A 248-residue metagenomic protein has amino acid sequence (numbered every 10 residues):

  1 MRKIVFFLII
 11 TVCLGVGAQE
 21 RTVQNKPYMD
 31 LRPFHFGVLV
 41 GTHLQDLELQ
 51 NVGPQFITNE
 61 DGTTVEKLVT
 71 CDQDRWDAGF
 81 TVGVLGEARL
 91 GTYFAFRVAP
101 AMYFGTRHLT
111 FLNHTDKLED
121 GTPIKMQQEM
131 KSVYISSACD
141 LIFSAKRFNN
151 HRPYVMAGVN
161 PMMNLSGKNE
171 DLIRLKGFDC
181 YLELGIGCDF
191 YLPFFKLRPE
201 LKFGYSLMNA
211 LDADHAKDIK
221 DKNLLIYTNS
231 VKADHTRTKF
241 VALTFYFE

Functional and structural regions predicted by a protein language model:
M1-V23, F245-E248: Bacterial Sec-dependent N-terminal signal peptides
Q19-G79, F240-A242, Y246-E248: Short glycine/proline- and aromatic-enriched beta-strand/turn motifs that initiate or cap beta-hairpins
R21, N25-F34, T42-D46, L85-G167 (+1 more regions): Gram-negative (and chloroplast) outer-membrane scaffold detector with strong preference for beta-barrel transmembrane
R32-F36, W76-F80, K131-S137, H151 (+2 more regions): Residues that define the transmembrane beta-barrel architecture of outer-membrane proteins
Q50-Q73, G105-M130, L165-L175, L211-A233: Flexible, solvent-exposed loop segments that connect beta-strands
F96-P100, G185, P193, P199: Conserved beta-strand->loop/alpha-helix structural units within folded catalytic cores of enzymes with alpha/beta
A157, M163-D171, K176-C180, C188-D189: Conserved binding-pocket/active-site segment within a compact domain
G177, P193-E248: Predominantly the C-terminal beta-signal and adjacent terminal strand-loop region of outer-membrane beta-barrel
